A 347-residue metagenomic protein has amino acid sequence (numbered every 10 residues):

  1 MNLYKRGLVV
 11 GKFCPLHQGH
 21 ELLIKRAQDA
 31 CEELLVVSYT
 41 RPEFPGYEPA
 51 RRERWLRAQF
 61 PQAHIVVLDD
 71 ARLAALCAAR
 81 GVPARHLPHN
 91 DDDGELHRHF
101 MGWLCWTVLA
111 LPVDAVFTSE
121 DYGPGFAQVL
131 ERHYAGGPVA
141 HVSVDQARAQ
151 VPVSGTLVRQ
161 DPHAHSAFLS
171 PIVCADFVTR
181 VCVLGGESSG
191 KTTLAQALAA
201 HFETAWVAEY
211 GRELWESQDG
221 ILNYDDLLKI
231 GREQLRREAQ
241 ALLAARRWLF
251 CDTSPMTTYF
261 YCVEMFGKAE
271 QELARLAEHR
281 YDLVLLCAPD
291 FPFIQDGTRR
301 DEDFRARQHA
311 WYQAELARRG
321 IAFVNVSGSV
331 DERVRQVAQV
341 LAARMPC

Functional and structural regions predicted by a protein language model:
M1-T179: Nucleotidyltransferase catalytic core that binds NTPs
L23-A27, E53-R54, T193-H201, K229-A244 (+1 more regions): Short amphipathic alpha-helices and their capping/turn segments at secondary-structure boundaries
Q160-V181, Q313, R318-C347: Charged phosphate-binding loop/patch that engages nucleotide di/tri-phosphates or the phosphate backbone of nucleic
E187: The conserved Walker
G190: Conserved glycine(s) of the Walker
Q196-Q240, V337: Conserved substrate/cofactor phosphate-moiety recognition/catalytic segment in nucleotide-dependent phosphotransferases
G220-K268: Conserved nucleotide-sensing/catalytic segment adjacent to the nucleotide-binding pocket in NTP-handling enzymes
F266-E332, Q336: A glycine- and Lys/Arg-enriched "phosphate-lid" helix/loop adjacent to the NTP-binding pocket of small-molecule kinases
